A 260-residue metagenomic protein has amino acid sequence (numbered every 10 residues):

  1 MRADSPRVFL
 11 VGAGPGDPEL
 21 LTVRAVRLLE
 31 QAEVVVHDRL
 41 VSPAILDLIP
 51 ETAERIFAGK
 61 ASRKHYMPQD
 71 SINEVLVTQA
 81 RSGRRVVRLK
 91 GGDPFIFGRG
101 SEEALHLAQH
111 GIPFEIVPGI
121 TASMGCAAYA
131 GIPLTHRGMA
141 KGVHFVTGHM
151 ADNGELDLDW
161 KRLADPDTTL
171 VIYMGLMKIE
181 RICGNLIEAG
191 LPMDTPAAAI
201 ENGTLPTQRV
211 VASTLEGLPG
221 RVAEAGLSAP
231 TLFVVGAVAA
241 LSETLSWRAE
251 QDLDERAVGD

Functional and structural regions predicted by a protein language model:
M1-P18, V23-I120, G125, L218-P219 (+1 more regions): Class I S-adenosyl-L-methionine
R2-V8, S82-V86, A140-G142, M150-D260: A contiguous loop/helix-start segment that scaffolds small-molecule binding in enzyme catalytic cores
L46-D47, Y66, F97, G125-C126 (+5 more regions): Short secondary-structure boundary/hinge segments and terminal tails
A53-K60, G111-E115, L134-K141, G190-A199: Short hydrophobic/aromatic-enriched beta-strand-loop microsegments
D93-P166, R209-A212: Class I SAM-dependent methyltransferase SAM-binding "motif I" and its flanking Rossmann-like core
